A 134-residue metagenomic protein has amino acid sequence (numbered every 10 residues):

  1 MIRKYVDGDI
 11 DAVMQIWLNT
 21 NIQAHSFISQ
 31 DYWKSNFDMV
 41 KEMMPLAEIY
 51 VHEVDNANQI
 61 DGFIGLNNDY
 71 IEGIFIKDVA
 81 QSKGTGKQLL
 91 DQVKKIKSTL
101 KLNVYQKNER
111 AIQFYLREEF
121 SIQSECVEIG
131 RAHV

Functional and structural regions predicted by a protein language model:
M1-Q15: A short beta-loop-alpha structural element at the N-terminal edge of CoA-dependent acyl/N-acetyltransferase catalytic
M14-K41: Conserved GNAT-fold acetyl-CoA-binding loop/helix
D38-V51, Y70: A short helix-loop-beta-strand connector motif used in the catalytic cores of GNAT acetyltransferases and, in some
E48-G62: Conserved beta-hairpin
Y70-Q81, V104-Y105: A short, internal acetyl-CoA/4′-phosphopantetheine-binding micro-motif in the GNAT/acyltransferase core
A80, G84-Q92: Conserved acetyl-CoA pyrophosphate-binding loop and the N-cap/start of the following alpha-helix in GNAT-like
K95-K107: Conserved GNAT acetyl-CoA-binding A-motif
A132-V134: Conserved small/polar residues in nucleotide/adenosyl-binding loops
